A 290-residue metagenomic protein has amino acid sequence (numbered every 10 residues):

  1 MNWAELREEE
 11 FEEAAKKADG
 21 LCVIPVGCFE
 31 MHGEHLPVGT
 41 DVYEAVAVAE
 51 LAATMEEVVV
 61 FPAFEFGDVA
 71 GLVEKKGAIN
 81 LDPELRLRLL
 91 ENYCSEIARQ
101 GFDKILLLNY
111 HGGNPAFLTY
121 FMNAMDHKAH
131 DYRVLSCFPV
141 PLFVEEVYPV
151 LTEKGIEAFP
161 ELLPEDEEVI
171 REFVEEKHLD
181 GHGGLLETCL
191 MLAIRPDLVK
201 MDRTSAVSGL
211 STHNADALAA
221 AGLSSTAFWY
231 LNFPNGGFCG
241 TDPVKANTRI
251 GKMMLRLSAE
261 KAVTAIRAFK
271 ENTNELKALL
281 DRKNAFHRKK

Functional and structural regions predicted by a protein language model:
M1-E84, R88-K104, G112-K290: Extended, histidine- and acidic-residue-enriched regions that form the cofactor-binding/catalytic faces
